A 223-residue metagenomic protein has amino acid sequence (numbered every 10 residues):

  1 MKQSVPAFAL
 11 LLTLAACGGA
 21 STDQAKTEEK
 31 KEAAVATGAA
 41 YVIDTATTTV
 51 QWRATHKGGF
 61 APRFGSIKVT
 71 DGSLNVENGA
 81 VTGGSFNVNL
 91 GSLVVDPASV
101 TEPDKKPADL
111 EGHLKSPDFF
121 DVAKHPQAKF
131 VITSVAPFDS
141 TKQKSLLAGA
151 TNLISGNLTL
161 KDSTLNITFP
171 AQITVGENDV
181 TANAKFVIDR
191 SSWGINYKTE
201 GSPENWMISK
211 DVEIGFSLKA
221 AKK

Functional and structural regions predicted by a protein language model:
K2-F8: Sec-dependent signal peptide recognition, specifically the positively charged N-region followed immediately by
A9-L11, K222: Short stretches within intrinsically disordered, low-complexity N-terminal or propeptide regions
T13-A16: C-terminal motif of bacterial Sec signal peptides marking the signal peptidase cleavage site
G18-K223: Low-complexity, acidic/polar, glycine-enriched regions of mature
